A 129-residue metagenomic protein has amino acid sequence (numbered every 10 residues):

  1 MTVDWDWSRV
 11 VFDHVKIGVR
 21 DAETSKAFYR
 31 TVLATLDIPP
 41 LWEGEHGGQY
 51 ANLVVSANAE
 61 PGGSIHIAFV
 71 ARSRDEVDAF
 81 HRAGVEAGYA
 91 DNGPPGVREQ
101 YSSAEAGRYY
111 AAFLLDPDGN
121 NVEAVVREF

Functional and structural regions predicted by a protein language model:
M1-K26, I67, E128: N-terminal beta-strand motif that seeds the catalytic metal site of vicinal oxygen chelate
T2-W5, G48-A87: Long, continuous compositionally biased terminal/linker segments
R9-V11, E60-G63, A106: Short glycine-enriched loop/turn motifs at secondary-structure junctions
K16-V54: Core segments of cupin and vicinal oxygen chelate
V19-E23, F69-D118: Vicinal oxygen chelate
W42-E43, G93-P94, E128: A generic structural-conservation signal
E99-Q100, R127-F129: A short acidic/small-residue loop/turn micro-motif
N121: Glycine-rich acetyl-CoA-binding "A-motif" of GNAT/NAT acetyltransferases
